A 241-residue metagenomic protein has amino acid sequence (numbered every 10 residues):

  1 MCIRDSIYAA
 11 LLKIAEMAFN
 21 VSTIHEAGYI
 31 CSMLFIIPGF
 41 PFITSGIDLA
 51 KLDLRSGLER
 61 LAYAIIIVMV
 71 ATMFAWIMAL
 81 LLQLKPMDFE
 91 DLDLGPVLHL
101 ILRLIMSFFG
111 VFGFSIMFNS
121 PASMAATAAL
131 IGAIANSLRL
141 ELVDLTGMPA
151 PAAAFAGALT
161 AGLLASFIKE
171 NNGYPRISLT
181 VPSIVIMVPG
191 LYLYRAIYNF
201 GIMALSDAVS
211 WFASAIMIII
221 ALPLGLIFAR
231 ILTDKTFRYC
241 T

Functional and structural regions predicted by a protein language model:
M1-I3: Short, small-residue-biased leader/transition segments that mark boundaries at the very start of proteins
D5-E16: A generic, lipid-embedded transmembrane alpha helix
E16-M17, I36: Membrane-anchoring hydrophobic segments
F19-I24, L82-P96, N199-S210: Membrane-interface helix termini and inter-helical loops of multi-pass transporters
N20, Q83, F118-N119, G147 (+2 more regions): Short helix-capping/hinge motifs at transmembrane helix termini and TM-loop junctions
G28-M33, T44-G46, A50-V68, L130 (+1 more regions): C-terminal transmembrane helix-loop-helix hairpin of multi-pass membrane proteins
I30-I43, Y63-L145: Generic multipass alpha-helical transmembrane bundles of integral membrane proteins
